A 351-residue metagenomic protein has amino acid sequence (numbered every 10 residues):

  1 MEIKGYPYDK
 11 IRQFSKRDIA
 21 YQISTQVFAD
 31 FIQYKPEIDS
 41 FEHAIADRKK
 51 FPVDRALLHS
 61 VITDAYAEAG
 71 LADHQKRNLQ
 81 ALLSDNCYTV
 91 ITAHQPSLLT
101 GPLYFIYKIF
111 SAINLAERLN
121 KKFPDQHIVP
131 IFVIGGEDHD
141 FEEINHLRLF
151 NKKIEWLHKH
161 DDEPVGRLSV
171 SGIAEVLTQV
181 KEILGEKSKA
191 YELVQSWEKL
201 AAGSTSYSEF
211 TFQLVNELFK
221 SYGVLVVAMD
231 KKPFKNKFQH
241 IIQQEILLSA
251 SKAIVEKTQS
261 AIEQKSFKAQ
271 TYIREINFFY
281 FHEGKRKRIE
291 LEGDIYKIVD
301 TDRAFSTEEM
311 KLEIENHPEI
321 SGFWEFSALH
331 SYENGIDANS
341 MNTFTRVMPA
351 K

Functional and structural regions predicted by a protein language model:
M1-K351: N-terminal targeting/trafficking signals and adjacent low-complexity tails
